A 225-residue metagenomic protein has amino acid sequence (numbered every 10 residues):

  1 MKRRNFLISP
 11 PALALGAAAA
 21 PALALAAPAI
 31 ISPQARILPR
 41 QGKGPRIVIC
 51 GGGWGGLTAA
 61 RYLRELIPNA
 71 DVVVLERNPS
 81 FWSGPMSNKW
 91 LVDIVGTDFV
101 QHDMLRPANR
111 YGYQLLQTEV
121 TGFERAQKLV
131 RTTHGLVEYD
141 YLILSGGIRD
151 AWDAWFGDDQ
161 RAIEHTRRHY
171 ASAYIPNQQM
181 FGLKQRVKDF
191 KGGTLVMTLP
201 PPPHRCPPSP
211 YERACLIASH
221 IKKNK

Functional and structural regions predicted by a protein language model:
M1-A14: N-terminal secretory signal peptides and thylakoid transit peptides that target proteins across membranes
A19-P21: N-terminal signal peptide c-region/cleavage motif recognized by signal peptidases
A24-A26: Boundary at the C-terminal end of the N-terminal hydrophobic targeting segment
A35-Q114, P201-K225: Beta1-alpha1 glycine-rich phosphate/pyrophosphate-binding loop at the start of Rossmann-like nucleotide-binding domains
T118-A126: A conserved short coil-to-beta-strand element within the FAD-binding core of flavoproteins
R125-L136: Conserved beta-strand-loop-beta-strand element in the redox core of flavoprotein oxidoreductases
E138-G147: Short hydrophobic core segments
G147-N224: Glycine-rich dinucleotide-binding loop and its adjacent helix/turn
